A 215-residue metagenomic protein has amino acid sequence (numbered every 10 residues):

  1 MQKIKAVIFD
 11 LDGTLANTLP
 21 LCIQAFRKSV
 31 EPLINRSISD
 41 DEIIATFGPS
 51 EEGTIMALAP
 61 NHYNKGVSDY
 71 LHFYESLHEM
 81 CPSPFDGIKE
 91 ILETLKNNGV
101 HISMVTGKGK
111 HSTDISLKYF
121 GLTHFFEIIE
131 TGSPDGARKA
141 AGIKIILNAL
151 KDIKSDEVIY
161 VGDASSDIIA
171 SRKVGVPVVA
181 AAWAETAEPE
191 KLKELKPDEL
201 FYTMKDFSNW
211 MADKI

Functional and structural regions predicted by a protein language model:
M1-Q2, N98-V100, L150-D156, K214-I215: Glycine-rich phosphate-binding loop signature in dinucleotide/nucleotide-binding domains
Q2-L11, L15-K89: N-terminal helical cap/lid subdomain that shapes the substrate entry/recognition surface in HAD-like hydrolases
A6, K139-I168: Conserved Lys-Pro-Asp/Glu-containing loop-to-beta segment of HAD-superfamily phosphomonoesterases, centered on
E42, T123-A137: A short, structured active-site edge motif that brings together acidic residues
S76-M104, K110-D114: Short, acidic loop-to-helix structural element flanking the phosphoryl-transfer center in phosphate-processing enzymes
K89-K96, L147, I168-R172: Surface-exposed amphipathic alpha-helices with a cationic face
F120-I129, K191-S208: Structural recognition of alpha->loop->beta junctions
I159-E199: Acidic, Mg2+-coordinating phosphoryl-transfer loop and its flanking beta/alpha structural elements, shared across
